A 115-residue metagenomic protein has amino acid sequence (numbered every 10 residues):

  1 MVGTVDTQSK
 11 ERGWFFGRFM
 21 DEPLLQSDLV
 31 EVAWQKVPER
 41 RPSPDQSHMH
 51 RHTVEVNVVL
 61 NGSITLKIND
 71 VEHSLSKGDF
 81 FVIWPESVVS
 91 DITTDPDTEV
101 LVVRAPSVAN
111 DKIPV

Functional and structural regions predicted by a protein language model:
M1-W34, P38-E39, P44-S47, V115: A short, N-terminal "cap"/entry segment at the start of jelly-roll beta-barrel domains of the cupin/DSBH fold
G3, F15, E31, S90-V115: Double-stranded beta-helix
D28, K67-V71: Short strand-coil-strand connectors
V37, M49-L66: Short, conserved beta-strand element in jelly-roll/cupin
Q46-H50, V89-S90: Histidine-centered active-site/metal-ligand motif
D70-P85: Short acidic-glycine-tyrosine-enriched beta hairpin
